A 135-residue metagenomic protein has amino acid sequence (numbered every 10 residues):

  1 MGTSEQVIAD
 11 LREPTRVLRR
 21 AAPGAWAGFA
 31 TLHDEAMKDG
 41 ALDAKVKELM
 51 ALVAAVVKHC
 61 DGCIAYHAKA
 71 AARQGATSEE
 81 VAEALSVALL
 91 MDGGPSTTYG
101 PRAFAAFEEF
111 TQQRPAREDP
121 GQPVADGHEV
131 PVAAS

Functional and structural regions predicted by a protein language model:
M1-E48, T98-S135: Acidic, glycine/proline-rich low-complexity segments that act as flexible tails and inter-domain linkers
A27, Y66-V81, F107: Iron-sulfur (Fe-S) cluster-binding segments and ferredoxin-like electron-carrier domains, especially [2Fe-2S]
H33-D34, A51, A68-A72, S86: Amphipathic alpha-helical segments within well-ordered protein domains
A41-K58, E79-A88, E118: Immediate flanking context of iron-sulfur cluster ligation sites
C60-C63: Short cysteine clusters
S86-A103: Short Fe-S-cluster ligation motifs
